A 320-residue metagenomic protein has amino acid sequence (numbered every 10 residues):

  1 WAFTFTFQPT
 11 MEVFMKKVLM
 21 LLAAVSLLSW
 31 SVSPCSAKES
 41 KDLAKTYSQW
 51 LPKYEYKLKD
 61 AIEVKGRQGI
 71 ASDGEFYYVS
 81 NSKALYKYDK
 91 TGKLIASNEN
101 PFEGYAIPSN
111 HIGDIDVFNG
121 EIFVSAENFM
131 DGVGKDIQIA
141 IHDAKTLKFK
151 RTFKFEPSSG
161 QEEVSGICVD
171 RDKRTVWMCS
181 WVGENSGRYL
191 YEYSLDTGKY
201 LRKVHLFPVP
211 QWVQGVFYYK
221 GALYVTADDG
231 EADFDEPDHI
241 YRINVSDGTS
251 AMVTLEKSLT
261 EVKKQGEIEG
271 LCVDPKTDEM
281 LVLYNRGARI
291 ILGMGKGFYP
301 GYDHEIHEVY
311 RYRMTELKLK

Functional and structural regions predicted by a protein language model:
E39-K65: A short helix->beta-strand "capping" segment at the edge of beta-propeller domains
P52-I62, L94-A106, K148-P157, K199-L206 (+1 more regions): A short beta-strand motif characteristic of beta-propeller blades
Y56-K83, H111: Beta-strand-rich domains and repeat architectures in extracellular enzymes and scaffolds, especially beta-propellers
V64-A71, A106-D116, S158-V169, V209-F217 (+1 more regions): Repeated scaffold domains used in trafficking and secretory/extracellular systems, primarily beta-propellers
S82, E127-F129, W181-G183, D228-E231 (+1 more regions): Short loop/turn segments immediately following the C-termini of beta-strands
L85-Y88, D131-A140, N185-E192, A232-I243 (+1 more regions): Structural motif
L94-F129: Blade-loop segments of beta-propeller domains
P208-T249: Loop/turn-rich, solvent-exposed surfaces of beta-rich toroidal or solenoidal domains
